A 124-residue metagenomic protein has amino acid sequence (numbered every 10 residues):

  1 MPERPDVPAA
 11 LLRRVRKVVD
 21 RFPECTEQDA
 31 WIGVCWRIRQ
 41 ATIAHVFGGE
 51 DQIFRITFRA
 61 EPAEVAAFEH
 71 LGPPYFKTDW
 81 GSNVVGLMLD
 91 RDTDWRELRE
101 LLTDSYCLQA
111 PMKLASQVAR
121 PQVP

Functional and structural regions predicted by a protein language model:
M1-P124: Charge-dense, helix-prone N-terminal extensions
